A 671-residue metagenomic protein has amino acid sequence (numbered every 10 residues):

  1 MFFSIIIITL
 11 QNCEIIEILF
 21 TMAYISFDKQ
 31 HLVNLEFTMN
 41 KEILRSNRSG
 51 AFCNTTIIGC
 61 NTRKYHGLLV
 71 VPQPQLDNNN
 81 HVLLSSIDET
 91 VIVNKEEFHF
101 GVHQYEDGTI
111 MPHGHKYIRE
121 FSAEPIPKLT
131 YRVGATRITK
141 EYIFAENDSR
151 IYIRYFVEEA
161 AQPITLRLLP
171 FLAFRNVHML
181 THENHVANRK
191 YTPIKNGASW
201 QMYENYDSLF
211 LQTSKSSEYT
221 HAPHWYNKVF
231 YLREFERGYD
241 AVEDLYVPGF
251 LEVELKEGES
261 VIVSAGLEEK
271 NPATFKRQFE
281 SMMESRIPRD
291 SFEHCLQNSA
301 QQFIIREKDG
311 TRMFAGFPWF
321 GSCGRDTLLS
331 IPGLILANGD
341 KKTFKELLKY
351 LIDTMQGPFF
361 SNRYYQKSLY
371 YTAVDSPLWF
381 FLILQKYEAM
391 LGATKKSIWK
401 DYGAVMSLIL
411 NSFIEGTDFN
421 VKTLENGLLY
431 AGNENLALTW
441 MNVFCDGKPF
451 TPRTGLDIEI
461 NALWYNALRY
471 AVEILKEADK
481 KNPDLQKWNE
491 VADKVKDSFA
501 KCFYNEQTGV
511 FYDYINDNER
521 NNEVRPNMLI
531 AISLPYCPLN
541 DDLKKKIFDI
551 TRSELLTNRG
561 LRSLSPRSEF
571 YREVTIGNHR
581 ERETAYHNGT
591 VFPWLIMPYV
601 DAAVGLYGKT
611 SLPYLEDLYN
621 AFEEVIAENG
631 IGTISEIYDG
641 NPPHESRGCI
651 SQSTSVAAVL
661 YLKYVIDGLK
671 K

Functional and structural regions predicted by a protein language model:
F2-I8, E14-I287, P318, R325 (+6 more regions): Terminal accessory carbohydrate-recognition/targeting modules of carbohydrate-active enzymes
T139-E141, G357-L378, I383-M390, T394: Aromatic/His-enriched, Gly/Pro-containing loop or helix-boundary segments that lie immediately adjacent to catalytic
I151, L296, D326, L347 (+9 more regions): Alpha-helical packing segments of well-folded alpha/beta enzyme cores
Y152-I153, S376, L384-T417: Internal, well-ordered domain-core segments that constitute the primary functional module of diverse proteins
S216-T220, K228-R233, G238, L245 (+9 more regions): Extended glycan-interaction surfaces of carbohydrate-active proteins
V263-L267, L328-K341, W379-S397, A462-K481 (+3 more regions): Well-ordered alpha-helical scaffold segments within catalytic/enzyme domains
F344, W399-M406, L485-W488, A492 (+2 more regions): Hydrophobic packing residues in well-ordered alpha-helices of helical domains and bundles
D457-K481, L485-K496, T590-V625: Extended amphipathic alpha-helical segments enriched in small hydrophobics
